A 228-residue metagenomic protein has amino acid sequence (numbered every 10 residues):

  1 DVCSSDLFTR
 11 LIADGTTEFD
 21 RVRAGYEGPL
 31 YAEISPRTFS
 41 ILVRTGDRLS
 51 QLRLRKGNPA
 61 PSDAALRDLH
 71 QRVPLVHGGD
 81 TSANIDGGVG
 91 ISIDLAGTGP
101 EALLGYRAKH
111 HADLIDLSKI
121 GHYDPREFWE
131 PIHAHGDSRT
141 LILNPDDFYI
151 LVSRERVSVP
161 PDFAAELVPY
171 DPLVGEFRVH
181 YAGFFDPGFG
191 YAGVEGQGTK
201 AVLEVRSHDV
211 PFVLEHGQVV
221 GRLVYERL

Functional and structural regions predicted by a protein language model:
D1-L228: DUTPase catalytic domain/fold
